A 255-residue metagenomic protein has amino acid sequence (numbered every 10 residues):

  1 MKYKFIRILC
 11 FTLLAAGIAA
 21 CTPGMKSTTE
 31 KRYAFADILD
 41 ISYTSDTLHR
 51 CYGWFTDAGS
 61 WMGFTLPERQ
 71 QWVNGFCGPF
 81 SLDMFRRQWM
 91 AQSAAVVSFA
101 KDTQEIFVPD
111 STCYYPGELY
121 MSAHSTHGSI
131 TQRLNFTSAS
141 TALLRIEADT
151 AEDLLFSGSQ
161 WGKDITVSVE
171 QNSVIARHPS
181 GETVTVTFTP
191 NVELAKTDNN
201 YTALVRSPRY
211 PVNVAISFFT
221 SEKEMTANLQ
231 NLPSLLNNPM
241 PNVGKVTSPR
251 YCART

Functional and structural regions predicted by a protein language model:
M1-C10: Bacterial N-terminal signal peptides that target proteins for export
L9-G17: Bacterial N-terminal signal peptides
C21-R254: Terminal accessory carbohydrate-recognition/targeting modules of carbohydrate-active enzymes
